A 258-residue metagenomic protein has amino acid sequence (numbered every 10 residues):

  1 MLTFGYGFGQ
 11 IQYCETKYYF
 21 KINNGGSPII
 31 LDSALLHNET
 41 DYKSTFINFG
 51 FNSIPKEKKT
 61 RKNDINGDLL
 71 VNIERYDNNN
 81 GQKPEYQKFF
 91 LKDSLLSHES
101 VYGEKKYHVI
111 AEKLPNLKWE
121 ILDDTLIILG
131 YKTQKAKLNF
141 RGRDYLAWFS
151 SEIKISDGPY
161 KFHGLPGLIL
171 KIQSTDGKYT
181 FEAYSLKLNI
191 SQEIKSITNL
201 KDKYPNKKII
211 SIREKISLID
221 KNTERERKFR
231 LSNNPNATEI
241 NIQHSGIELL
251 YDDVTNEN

Functional and structural regions predicted by a protein language model:
G7-L117, L122-T125, K132, K178-N258: Extracellular or lumenal secretory-pathway regions
Q10-E15, L129-A136, G164-L170: Short, hydrophobic/aromatic-rich segments at coil-to-beta transitions
H108-S150, K154-G158: Extended beta-strand-rich segments in extracellular/periplasmic secretory proteins, especially within noncatalytic
A136-T198: Gly/Pro-enriched, hydrophobic low-complexity segments that function as extracytoplasmic propeptides/linkers
